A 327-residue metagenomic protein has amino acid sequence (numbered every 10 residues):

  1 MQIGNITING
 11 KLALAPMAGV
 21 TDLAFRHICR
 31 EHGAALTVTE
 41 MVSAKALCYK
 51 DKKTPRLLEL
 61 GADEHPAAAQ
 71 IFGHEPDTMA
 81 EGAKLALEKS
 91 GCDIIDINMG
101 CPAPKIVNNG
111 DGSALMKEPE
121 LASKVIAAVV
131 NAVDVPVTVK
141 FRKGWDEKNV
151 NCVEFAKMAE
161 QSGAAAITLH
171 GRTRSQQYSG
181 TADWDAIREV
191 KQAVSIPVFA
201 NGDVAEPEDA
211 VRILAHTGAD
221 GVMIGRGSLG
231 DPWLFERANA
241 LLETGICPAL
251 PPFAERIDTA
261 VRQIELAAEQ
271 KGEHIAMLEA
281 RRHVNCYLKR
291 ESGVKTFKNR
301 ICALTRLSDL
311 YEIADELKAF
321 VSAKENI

Functional and structural regions predicted by a protein language model:
M1-A13, L47-P66, C101-D111, V130-T138 (+1 more regions): N-terminal small/glycine-rich loop or linker at the start of catalytic domains across soluble metabolic enzymes
Q2, M17-D93: Glycine-rich, positively charged N-terminal anion/phosphate-binding segment
G4, I8, L12, A18 (+7 more regions): Alpha/beta catalytic cores of nucleotide-metabolism and tRNA/nucleoside-modifying enzymes
L12-P16, T37-T39, A67-I71, I95 (+4 more regions): Hydrophobic faces of well-ordered beta-strands that scaffold small-molecule active sites in alpha/beta enzyme cores
M17-G19, V42-A44, F72-H74, G100-P102 (+4 more regions): Active-site beta-loop-alpha junctions enriched in small/polar residues
A80-D111, P119-I196, H216: Alpha/beta enzyme core
M116: Aromatic- and acidic-residue-enriched carbohydrate-binding clefts of CAZyme catalytic domains
